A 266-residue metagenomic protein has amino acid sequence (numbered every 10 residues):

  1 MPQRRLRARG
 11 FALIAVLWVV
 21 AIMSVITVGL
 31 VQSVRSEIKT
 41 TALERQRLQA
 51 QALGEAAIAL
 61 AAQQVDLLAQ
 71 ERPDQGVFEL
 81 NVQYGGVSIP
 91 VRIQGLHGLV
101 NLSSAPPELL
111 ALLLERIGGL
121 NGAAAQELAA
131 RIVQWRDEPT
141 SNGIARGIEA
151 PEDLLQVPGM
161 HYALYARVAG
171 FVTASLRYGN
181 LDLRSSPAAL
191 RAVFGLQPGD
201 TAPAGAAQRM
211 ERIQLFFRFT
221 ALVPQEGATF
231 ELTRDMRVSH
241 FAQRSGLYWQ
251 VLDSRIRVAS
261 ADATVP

Functional and structural regions predicted by a protein language model:
P2-A21, V25-P266: Compositionally biased linear targeting/interaction segments
